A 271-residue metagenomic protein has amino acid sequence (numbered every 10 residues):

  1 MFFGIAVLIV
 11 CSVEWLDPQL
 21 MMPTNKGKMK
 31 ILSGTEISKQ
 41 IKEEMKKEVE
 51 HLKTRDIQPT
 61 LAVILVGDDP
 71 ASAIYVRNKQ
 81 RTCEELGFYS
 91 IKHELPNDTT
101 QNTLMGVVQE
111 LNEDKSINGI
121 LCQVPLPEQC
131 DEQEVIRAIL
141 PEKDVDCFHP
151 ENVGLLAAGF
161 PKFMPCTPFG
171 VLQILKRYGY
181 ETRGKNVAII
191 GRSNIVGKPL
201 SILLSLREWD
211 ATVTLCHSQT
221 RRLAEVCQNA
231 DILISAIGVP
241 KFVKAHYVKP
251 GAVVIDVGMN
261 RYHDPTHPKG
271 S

Functional and structural regions predicted by a protein language model:
G27-R55: Positively charged, low-complexity intrinsically disordered leader regions
S72-N78, P165-V243, Y247, V253: Glycine-rich phosphate/diphosphate-binding loop of Rossmann-like nucleotide-binding domains
C83-N97, V213-L215: Short beta-strand elements in bilobed, periplasmic/extracellular small-molecule ligand-binding domains
T103-K115: Short, well-structured alpha-helical segments in soluble
G119-V187: Anion-binding alpha/beta catalytic cores of soluble intermediary-metabolism enzymes, centered on
P125, I237-V239, G258-M259: Short glycine-/small-residue-rich Rossmann-like dinucleotide-binding loops
V135, G258-S271: Rossmann-fold NAD(P)-binding glycine/threonine-rich loop
